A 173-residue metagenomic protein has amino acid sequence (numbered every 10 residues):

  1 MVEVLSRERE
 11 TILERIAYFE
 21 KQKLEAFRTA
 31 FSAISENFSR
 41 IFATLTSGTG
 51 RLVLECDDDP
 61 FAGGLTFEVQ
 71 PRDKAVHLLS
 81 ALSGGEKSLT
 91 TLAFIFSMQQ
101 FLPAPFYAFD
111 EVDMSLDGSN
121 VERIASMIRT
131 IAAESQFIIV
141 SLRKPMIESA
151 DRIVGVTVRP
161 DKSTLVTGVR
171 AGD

Functional and structural regions predicted by a protein language model:
M1-D173: Terminal ABC-like ATPase head and other globular end-domains that cap long coiled-coil arms in SMC/Rad50/SbcC-family
